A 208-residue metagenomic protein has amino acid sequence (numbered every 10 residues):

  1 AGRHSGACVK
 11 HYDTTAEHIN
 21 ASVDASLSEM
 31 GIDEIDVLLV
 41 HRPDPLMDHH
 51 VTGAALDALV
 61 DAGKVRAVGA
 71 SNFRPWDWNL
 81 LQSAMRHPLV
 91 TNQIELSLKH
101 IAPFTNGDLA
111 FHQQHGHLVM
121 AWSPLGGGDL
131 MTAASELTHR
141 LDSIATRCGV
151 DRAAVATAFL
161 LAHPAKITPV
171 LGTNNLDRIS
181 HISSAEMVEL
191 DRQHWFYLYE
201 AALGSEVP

Functional and structural regions predicted by a protein language model:
A1, E34, S123: Short, small-residue-rich loop/turn micro-motifs
A1-D13, H41: Structural motif corresponding to the early beta-alpha repeats
G6, H11, S22-L27, L81 (+2 more regions): Short, functionally important structural connectors and interaction interfaces within domains
C8, T15-E17, N175: Intrinsic-disorder/low-complexity, polar/charged segments
Y12-M30, W76-N79, F104-G107: Short, acidic/polar
L27-L46: Active-site groove signature of glycoside hydrolases
P43-V207: Beta/alpha (TIM)-barrel catalytic core signal, keyed to glycine-rich beta->alpha loops juxtaposed to Asp/Glu that bind
